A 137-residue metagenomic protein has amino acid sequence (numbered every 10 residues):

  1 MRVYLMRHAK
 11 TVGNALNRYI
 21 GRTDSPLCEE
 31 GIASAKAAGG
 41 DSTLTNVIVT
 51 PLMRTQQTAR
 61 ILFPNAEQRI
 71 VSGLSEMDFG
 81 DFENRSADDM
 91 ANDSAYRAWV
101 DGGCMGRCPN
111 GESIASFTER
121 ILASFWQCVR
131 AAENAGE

Functional and structural regions predicted by a protein language model:
M1-R2, N134: Short, low-complexity, intrinsically disordered N-terminal peptides in bacterial proteins
V3-A66, N110-E112: Active-site-proximal alpha-helix that buttresses catalytic centers in soluble enzyme cores
G13, Q56, P64-N65, A123-E137: Active-site-adjacent alpha-helix immediately C-terminal to a catalytic or transition-state-stabilizing loop
Y19-R22, L44, R60, S72 (+3 more regions): A generic "cationic amphipathic patch" detector
E29, A33-T43, Q57-R60, D88 (+3 more regions): Replace "anionic and nucleotidyl ligands
L62-L122: Phosphate-handling substructures
